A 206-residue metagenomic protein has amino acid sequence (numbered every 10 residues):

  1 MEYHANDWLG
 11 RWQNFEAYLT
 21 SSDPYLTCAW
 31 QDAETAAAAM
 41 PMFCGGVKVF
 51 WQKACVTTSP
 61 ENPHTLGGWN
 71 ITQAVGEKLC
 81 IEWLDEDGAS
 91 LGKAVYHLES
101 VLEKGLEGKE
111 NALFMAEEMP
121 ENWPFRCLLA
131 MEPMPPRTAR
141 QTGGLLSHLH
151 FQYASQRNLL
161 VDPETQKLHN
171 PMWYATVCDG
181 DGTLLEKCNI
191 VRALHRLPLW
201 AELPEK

Functional and structural regions predicted by a protein language model:
M1, T58-P60, D85: Generic structural signal for short, flexible, solvent-exposed coil/loop and linker residues
M1-Q13: N-terminal helix-cap/turn-to-beta initiation motif at the start of protein domains
H4, A39-W51, G182-N189, P204: Alpha-helix capping and helix-coil boundary motifs
Q13-L79, F125-M134: Short, solvent-exposed loop/hinge segments that bridge or flank secondary-structure elements
N62-K206: Calycin-type beta-barrel ligand-binding domains and close structural analogs
